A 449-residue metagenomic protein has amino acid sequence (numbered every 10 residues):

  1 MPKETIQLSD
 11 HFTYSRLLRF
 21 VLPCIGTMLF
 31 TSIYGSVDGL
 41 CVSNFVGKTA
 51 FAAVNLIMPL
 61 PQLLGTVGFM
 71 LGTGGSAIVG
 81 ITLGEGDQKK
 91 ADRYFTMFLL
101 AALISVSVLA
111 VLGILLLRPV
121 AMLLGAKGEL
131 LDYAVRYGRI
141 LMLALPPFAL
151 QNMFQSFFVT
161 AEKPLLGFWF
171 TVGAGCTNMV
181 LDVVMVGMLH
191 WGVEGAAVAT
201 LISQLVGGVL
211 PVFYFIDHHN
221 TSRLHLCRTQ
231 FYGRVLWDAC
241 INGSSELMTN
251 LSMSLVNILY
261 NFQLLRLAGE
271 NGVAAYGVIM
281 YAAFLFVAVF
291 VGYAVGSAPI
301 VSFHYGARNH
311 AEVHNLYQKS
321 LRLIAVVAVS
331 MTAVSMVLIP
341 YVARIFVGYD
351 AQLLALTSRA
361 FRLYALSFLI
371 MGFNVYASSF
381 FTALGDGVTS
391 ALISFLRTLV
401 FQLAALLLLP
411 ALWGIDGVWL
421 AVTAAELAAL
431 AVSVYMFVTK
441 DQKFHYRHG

Functional and structural regions predicted by a protein language model:
M1-V21, V79-P146, M188-S244, V301-S367 (+1 more regions): Short alpha-helical transmembrane segments in multi-pass integral membrane proteins
L8-V46, P59-G74, I78, L103-A110 (+5 more regions): N-terminal transmembrane alpha-helices
R19-D38, I140, A174, S203-G207 (+4 more regions): Transmembrane helical elements of multi-pass membrane transporters/channels
I33-A52, A121-G128, V184-W191, L251-L285 (+3 more regions): Helix-terminus/linker motif at the lipid-water interface of multi-pass membrane proteins
V42-Q62, E129-Y133, V193-E194, V235-N242 (+5 more regions): Interfacial/gating helices of multi-pass transporter permease domains
F51-V111, F148-G167, A275-I339, M371-I393: Small-residue-rich hydrophobic transmembrane alpha-helices
L63-T66, A110, N178-V183, G208-V212 (+4 more regions): Hydrophobic transmembrane alpha-helices of multi-pass small-molecule transporters
L141-V159, G167-N178, A196-P211, V291-A294 (+4 more regions): Short runs within selected transmembrane alpha-helices of multi-pass transporters and secretion channels
